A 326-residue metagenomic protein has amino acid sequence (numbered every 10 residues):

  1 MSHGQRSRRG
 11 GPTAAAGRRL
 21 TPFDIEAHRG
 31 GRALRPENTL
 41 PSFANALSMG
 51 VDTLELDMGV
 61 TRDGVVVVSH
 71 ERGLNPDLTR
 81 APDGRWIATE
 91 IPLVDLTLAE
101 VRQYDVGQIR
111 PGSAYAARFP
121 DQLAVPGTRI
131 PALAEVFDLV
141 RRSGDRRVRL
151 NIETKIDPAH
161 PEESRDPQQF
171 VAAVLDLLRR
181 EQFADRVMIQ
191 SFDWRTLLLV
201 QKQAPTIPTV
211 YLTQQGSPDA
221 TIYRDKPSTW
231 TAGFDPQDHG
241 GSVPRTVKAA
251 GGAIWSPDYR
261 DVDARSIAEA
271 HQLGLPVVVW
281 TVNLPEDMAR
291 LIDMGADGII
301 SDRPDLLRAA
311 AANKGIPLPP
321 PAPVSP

Functional and structural regions predicted by a protein language model:
M1-P326: Phosphate-group recognition and catalysis centered on beta-loop-alpha active-site segments
